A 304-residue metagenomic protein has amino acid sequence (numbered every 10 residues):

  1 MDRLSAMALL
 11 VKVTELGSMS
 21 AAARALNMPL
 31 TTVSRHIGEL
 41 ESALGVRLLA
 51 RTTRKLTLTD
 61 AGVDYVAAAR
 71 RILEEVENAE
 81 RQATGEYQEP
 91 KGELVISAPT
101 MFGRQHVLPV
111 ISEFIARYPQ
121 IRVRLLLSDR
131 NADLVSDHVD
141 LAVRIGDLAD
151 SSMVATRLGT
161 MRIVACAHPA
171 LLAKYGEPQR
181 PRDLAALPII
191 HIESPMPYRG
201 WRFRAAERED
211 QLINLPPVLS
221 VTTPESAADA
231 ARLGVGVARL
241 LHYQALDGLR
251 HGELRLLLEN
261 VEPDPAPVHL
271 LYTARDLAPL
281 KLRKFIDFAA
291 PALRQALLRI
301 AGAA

Functional and structural regions predicted by a protein language model:
M7, A43-L44, Y65-Y87, R299: Alpha-helical linker/hinge and terminal dimerization helices associated with HTH transcriptional regulators
K12-N27: Short helix-boundary/capping micro-motifs
E41-L58, L254: A short LG(V/I)-centered, amphipathic sequence patch enriched for acidic residue(s) preceding the LG motif
T53-L56, D60-V63, E74-S97: Short helix-loop hinge/linker segments at domain boundaries
A67, H242-H251, N260-A304: C-terminal effector-binding regulatory domain of bacterial HTH transcription factors
G92-V154, G302-A304: Central regulatory/effector-binding core of bacterial HTH transcription factors
S152-I163, A167-I192: Flexible hinge/capping segments at coil-to-helix
L212-L256, P263, A274, A292: Hydrophobic hinge/microswitch elements
